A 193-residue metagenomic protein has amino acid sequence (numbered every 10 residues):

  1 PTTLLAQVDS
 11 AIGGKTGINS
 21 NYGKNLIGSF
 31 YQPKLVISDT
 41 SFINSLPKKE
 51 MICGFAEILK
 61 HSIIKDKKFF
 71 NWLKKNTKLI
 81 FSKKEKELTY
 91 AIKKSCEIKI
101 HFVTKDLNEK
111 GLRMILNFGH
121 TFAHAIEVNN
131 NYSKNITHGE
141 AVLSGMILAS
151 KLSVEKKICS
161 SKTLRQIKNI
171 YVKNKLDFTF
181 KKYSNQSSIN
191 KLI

Functional and structural regions predicted by a protein language model:
T2-N76: A glycine/threonine-rich phosphate-anchoring loop and its flanking beta-alpha core in nucleotide/phosphate-binding
I18-S20, Y31, M51, A56-I58 (+5 more regions): Alpha-helix boundary/interfacial micro-motifs
K75-Q186: Active-site segments that bind and position negatively charged phosphate/pyrophosphate groups
Q186-I193: Short, amphipathic C-terminal "tail helix"
